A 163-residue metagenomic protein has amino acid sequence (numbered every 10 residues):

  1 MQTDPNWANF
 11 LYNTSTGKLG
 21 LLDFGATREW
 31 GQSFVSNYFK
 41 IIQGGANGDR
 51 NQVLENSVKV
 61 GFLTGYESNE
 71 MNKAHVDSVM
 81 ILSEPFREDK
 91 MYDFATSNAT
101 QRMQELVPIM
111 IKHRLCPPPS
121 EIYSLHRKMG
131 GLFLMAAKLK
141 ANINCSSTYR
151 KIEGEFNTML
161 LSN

Functional and structural regions predicted by a protein language model:
M1-W7: Catalytic-loop of the protein kinase fold
A8-Y12: Hydrophobic residue at the +6 position relative to the catalytic HRD Asp in the kinase catalytic loop
N13-N163: Helix-rich C-lobe and terminal helical cap/extension of kinase-like folds
